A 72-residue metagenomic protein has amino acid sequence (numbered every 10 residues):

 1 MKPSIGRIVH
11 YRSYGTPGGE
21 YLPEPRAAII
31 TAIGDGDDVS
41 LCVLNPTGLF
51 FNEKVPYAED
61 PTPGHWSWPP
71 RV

Functional and structural regions predicted by a protein language model:
M1-G19: Short coil-to-beta transition motif at edge beta-strands of beta-rich domains
S4, G34-V39: A short, compositionally biased
E20-G34: Short beta-strand-centered aromatic/proline hotspots
D38-V72: Intrinsically disordered, low-complexity, charged/polar segments
